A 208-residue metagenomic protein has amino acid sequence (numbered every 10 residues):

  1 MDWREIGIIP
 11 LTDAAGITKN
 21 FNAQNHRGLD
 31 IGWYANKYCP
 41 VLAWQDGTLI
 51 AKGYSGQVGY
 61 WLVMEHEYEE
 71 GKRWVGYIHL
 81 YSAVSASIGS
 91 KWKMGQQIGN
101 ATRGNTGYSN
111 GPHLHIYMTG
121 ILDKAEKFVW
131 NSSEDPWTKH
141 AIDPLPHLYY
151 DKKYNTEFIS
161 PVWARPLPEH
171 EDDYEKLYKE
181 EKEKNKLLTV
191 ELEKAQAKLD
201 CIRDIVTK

Functional and structural regions predicted by a protein language model:
M1, T207-K208: Short intrinsically disordered terminal tails
M1-E5, S87-K93, Y117-K186: Acidic, glycine-rich catalytic/binding loops that coordinate metals and/or anionic ligands
M1-Y60, E69, K93-M94, R103 (+1 more regions): Surface-exposed, glycine-biased beta-strand/turn segments
C39, E67-R73, K124-F128, E134: Short, solvent-exposed loop/turn segments that connect beta-strands within catalytic domains and beta-strand-rich
A43-V84, I88, T102-R103, G107-M118: Zn2+-dependent peptidoglycan hydrolase active-site motif and core
Q97: Glycine-rich acetyl-CoA-binding "A-motif" of GNAT/NAT acetyltransferases
Y178, N185-L188, L192, L199 (+1 more regions): Heptad-repeat positions
